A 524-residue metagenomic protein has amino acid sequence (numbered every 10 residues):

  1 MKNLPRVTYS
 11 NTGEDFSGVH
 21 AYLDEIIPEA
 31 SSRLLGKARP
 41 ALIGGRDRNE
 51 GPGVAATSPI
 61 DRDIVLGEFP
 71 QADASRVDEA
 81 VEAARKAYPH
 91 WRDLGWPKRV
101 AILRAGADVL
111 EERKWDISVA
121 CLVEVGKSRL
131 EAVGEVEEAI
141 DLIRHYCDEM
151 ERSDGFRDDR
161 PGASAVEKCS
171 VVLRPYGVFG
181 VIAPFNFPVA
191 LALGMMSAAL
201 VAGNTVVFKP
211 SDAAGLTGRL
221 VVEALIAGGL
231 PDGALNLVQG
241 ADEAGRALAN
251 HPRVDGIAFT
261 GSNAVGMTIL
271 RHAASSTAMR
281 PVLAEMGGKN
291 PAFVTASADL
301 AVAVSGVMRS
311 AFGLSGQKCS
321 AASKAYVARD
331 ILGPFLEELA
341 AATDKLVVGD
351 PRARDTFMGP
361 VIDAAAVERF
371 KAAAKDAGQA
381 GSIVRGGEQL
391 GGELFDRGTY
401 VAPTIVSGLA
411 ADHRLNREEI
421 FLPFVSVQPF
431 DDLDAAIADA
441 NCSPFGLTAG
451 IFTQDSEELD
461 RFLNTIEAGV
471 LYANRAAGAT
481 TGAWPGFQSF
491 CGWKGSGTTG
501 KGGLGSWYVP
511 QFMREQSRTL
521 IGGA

Functional and structural regions predicted by a protein language model:
M1-L66: Hydrophobic face of amphipathic alpha-helices that form TPR/SEL1-like repeat modules and related alpha-solenoid
T57, R62-D154: Glycine-rich loop-to-alpha-helix module at the N-terminal edge of alpha/beta enzyme cores
D63, A84, R99, C121 (+10 more regions): Residue-level signal for inorganic ion chemistry
I64-G67, R92, W96-A101, L230 (+5 more regions): Conserved C-terminal structural/oligomerization subdomain of aldehyde/semialdehyde dehydrogenase
L122, R152-V302, F430, T499: Rossmann-like NAD(P) dinucleotide-binding subdomain of oxidoreductase/dehydrogenase enzymes
I143, G218-V221, L248, I269 (+4 more regions): Hydrophobic packing residues within well-ordered alpha-helices of enzyme cores
G229, G256, A264-A410, L433-D434 (+4 more regions): ALDH superfamily catalytic-core signature
